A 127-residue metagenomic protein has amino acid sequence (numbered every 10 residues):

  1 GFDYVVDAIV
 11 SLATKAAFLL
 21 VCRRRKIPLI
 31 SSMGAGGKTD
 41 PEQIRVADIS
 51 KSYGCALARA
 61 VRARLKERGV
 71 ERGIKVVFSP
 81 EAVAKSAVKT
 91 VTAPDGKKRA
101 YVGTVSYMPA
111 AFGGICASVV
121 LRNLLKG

Functional and structural regions predicted by a protein language model:
G1, T14, L29, K51-G127: Glycine-rich phosphate/adenylate-binding loop
Y4-D48: ADP-ribose/adenylate-binding Rossmann-like module
